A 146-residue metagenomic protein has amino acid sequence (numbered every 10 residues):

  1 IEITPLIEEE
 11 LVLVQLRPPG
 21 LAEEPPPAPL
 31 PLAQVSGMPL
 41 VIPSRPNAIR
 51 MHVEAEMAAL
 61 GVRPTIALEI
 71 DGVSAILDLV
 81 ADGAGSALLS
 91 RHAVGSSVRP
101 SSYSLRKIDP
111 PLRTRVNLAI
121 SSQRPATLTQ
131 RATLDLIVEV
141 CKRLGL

Functional and structural regions predicted by a protein language model:
I1-L16, E23-E24, P29, A81-A84 (+1 more regions): Short beta-strand-centered segments that line the small-molecule binding cleft or hinge of alpha/beta clamshell
E2-P5, P31-A33, A58, G95 (+1 more regions): Short secondary-structure boundary/capping segments
I3, L13-V14, L40, L88 (+3 more regions): Generic preference for hydrophobic
E9, P31, A75, T114: Conserved sugar-transfer catalytic core signal across GT-A, GT-B, and GT-C glycosyltransferases
Q15, L21-E24, P29-L32, P39-L60 (+2 more regions): Secondary-structure junction motif
G20-L21, S104-L146: A late-sequence structural motif
P46-S104: Hydrophobic hinge/microswitch elements
